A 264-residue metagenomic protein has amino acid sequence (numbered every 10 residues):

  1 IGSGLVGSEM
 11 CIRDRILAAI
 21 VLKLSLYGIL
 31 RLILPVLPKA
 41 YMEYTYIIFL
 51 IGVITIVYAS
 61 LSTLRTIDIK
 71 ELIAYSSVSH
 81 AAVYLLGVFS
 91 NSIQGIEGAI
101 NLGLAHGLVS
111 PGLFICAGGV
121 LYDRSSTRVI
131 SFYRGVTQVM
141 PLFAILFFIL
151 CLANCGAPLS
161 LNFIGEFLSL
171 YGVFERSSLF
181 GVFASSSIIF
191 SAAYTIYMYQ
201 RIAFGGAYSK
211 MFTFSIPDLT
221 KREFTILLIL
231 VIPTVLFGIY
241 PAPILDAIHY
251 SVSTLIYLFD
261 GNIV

Functional and structural regions predicted by a protein language model:
I1-G7, I12: Single conserved hydrophobic/aromatic residue that forms the stacking wall/gate of nucleotide- or nucleobase-binding
L17-Y27, S77-F89, P111, M140-F147: Small-residue-rich segments of transmembrane alpha-helices in multi-pass membrane proteins, especially helix faces
A19, F49-G52, I73-S77, L102-G103 (+3 more regions): Residue-level recognition of transmembrane alpha-helices in multi-pass small-molecule transporters/permeases
R31-Y44, Y84-N101, V173-F180, N262-I263: Helix-coil boundary and interhelical linker segments in multi-pass alpha-helical membrane proteins
A40-V53, L104-G107: Structural signature of hydrophobic alpha-helical transmembrane segments
L64-R128: Alpha-helical multi-pass transmembrane bundles of energy-transducing inner-membrane proteins
S110-F114, E175, L179-S215: Predominantly late transmembrane helices and immediately cytosolic-facing juxtamembrane segments
M140-L142, I196-V264: Cytoplasmic/organellar membrane-interface segments at the starts of transmembrane helices in multi-pass inner-membrane
